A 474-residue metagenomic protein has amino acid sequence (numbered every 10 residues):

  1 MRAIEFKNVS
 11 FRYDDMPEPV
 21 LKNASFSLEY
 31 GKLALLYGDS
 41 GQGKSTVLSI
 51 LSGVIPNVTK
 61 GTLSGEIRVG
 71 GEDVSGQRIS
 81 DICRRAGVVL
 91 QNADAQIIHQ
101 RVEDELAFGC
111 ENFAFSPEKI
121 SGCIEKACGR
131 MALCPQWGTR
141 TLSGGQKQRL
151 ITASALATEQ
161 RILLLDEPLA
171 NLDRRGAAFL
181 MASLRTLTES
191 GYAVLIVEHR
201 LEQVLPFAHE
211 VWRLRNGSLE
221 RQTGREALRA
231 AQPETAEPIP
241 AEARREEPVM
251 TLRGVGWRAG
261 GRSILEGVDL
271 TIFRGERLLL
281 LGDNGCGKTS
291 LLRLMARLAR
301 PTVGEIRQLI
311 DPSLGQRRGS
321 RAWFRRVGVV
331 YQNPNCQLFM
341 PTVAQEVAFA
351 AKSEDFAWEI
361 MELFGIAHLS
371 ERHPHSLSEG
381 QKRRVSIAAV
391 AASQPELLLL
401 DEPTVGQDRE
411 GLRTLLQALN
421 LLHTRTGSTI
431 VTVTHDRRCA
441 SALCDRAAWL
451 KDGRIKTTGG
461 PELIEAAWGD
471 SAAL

Functional and structural regions predicted by a protein language model:
S52, A296: Helix-to-loop junction immediately C-terminal to a conserved catalytic motif
E66-D81, E305-A322: ABC ATPase NBD Q-loop/coupling interface
E118-P135, E354-S370: Conserved ABC ATPase "signature" region
G138-L142, Q146, H373-L377, Q381: Conserved ABC ATPase signature
T152-A153, I387-A388: Hydrophobic anchor residue at the start of the ABC signature
L156, V390-A391: ABC ATPase C-loop
L163-E167, L398-D401: Catalytic Walker B motif of ABC-type/P-loop ATPase nucleotide-binding domains
E198-H199, T434-H435: H-loop/switch region of ABC-family ATPase nucleotide-binding domains
